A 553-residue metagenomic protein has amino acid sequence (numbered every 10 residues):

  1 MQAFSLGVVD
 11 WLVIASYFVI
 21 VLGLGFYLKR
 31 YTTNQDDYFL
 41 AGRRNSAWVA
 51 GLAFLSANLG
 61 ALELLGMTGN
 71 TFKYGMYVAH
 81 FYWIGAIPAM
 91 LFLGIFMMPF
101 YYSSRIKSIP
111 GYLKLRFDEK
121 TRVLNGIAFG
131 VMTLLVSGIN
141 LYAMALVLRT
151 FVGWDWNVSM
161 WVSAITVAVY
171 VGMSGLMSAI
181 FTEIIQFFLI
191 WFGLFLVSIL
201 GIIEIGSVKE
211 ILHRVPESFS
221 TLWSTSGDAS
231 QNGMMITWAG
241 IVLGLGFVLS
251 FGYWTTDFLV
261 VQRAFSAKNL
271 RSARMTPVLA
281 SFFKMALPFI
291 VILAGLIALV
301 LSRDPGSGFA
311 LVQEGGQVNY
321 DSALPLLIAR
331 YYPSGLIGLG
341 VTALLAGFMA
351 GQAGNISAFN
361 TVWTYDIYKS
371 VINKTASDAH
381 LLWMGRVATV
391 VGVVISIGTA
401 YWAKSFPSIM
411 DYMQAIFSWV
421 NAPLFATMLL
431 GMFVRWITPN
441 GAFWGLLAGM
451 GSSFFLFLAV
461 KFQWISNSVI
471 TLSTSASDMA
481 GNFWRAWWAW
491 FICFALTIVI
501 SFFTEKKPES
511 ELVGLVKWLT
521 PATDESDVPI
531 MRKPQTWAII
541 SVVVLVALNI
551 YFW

Functional and structural regions predicted by a protein language model:
M1-W553: Membrane-embedded helix-loop-helix hairpins and adjacent transmembrane boundary segments in multi-pass transporters
